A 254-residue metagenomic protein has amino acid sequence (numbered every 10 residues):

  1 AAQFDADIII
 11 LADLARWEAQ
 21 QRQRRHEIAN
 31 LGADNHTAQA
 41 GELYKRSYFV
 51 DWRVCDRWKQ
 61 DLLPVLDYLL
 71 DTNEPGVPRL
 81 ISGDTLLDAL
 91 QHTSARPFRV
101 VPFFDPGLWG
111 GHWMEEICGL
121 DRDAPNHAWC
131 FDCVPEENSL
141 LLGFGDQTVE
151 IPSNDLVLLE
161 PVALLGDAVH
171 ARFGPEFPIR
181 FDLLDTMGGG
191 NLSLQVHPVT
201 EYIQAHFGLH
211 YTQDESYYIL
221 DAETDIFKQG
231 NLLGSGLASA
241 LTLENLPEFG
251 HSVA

Functional and structural regions predicted by a protein language model:
A1-G32: ATP-dependent NMP and nucleoside kinases share a basic, alpha-helical "lid"
A2, W58-K59, F207: Short, flexible, glycine/charge-rich loop motifs used to bind or transfer phosphoryl groups or to couple energy/partner
R25-L87: Small-molecule kinase domains that catalyze NTP-dependent phosphoryl transfer to phosphate-bearing small molecules
L66-E244: Transition-metal
P247: Active-site neighborhood of divalent metal-dependent phosphoester bond hydrolases
G250: A glycine-rich, Thr/Ser-enriched phosphate-binding loop motif common to dinucleotide/cofactor-binding enzymes
V253-A254: Loop-centered beta-sheet repeat module
